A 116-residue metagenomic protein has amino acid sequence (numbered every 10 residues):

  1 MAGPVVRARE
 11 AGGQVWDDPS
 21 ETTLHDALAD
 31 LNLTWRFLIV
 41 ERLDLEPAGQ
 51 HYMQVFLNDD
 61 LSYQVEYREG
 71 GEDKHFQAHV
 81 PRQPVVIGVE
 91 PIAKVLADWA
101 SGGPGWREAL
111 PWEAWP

Functional and structural regions predicted by a protein language model:
M1-F37, D44-P116: Acidic, proline/glycine-rich low-complexity IDRs
